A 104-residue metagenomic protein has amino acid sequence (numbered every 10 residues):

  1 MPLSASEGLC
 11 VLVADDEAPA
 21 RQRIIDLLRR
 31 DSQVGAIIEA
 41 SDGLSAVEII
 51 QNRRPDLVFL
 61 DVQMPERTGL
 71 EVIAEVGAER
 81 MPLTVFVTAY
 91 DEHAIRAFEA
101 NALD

Functional and structural regions predicted by a protein language model:
M1-P2, P19: Basic, polyanion-interacting recognition surfaces, primarily in bacterial LytTR/OmpR-type DNA-binding effector domains
L3-S6, A78: Short, flexible hinge/linker loops that cap or flank conserved catalytic cores
E7-P19, I24, L28: Conserved acidic segment of CheY-like receiver
L9, G35, P82: Switch/coupling loops of ABC transporter nucleotide-binding domains
L12, I37-I38: Conserved beta-strand positions in the Rossmann-like core of class I SAM-dependent methyltransferases
I25, R29-D31, E39-L57: Acidic, metal-coordinating helix/loop segments flanking the phosphotransfer/catalytic sites of two-component signaling
R29-Q33, E79-R80: Short helix-capping segments at alpha-helix termini
V47-D104: CheY-like receiver
